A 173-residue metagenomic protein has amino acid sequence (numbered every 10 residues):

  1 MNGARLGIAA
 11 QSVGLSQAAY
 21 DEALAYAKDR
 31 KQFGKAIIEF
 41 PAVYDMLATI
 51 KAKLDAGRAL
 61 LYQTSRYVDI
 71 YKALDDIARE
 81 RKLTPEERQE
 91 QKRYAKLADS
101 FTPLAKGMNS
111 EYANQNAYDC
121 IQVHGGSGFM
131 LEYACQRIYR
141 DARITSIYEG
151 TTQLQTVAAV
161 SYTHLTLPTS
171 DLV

Functional and structural regions predicted by a protein language model:
M1-G7, D21-A52, Y62-A98, M130: Glycine-rich cofactor-pocket loops
A19-E22, K53, L60, Y112 (+1 more regions): Amphipathic, well-ordered alpha-helical segments in soluble domains
Y94-S127: Charged, glycine-rich active-site and insertion segments that engage polyanionic ligands
G126-T152: Flexible glycine/proline-rich, aromatic-decorated loop/lid segments
A159-S161: Acidic, proline/serine/threonine- and glycine-rich low-complexity intrinsically disordered segments
T163-T169: Conserved small/polar residues in nucleotide/adenosyl-binding loops
